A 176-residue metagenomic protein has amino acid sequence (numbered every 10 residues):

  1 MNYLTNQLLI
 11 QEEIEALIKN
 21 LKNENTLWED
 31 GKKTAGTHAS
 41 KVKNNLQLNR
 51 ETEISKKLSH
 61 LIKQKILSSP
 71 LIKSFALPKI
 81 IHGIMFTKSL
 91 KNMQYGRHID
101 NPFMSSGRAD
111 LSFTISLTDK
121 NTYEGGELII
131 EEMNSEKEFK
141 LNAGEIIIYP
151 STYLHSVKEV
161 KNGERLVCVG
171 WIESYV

Functional and structural regions predicted by a protein language model:
M1, N25, G170-V176: Double-stranded beta-helix
M1-P78, G83, Q94: Non-heme Fe(II)/2-oxoglutarate
P70-Y175: Catalytic core of non-heme Fe(II) oxygenases with the double-stranded beta-helix
